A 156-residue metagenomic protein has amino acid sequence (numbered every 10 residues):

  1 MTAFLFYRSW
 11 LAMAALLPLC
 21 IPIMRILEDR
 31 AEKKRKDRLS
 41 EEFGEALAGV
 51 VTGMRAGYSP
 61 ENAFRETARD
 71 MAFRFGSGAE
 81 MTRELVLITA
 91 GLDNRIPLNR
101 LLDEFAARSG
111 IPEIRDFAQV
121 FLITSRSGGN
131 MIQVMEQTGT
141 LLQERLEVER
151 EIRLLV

Functional and structural regions predicted by a protein language model:
T2-Y7: Hydrophobic alpha-helical transmembrane segments
W10-A107, P112-I123, N130-I132: Juxtamembrane/interface alpha-helical elements of multi-pass membrane proteins
G110-E113, R126-V156: Transmembrane alpha-helix interface motif
